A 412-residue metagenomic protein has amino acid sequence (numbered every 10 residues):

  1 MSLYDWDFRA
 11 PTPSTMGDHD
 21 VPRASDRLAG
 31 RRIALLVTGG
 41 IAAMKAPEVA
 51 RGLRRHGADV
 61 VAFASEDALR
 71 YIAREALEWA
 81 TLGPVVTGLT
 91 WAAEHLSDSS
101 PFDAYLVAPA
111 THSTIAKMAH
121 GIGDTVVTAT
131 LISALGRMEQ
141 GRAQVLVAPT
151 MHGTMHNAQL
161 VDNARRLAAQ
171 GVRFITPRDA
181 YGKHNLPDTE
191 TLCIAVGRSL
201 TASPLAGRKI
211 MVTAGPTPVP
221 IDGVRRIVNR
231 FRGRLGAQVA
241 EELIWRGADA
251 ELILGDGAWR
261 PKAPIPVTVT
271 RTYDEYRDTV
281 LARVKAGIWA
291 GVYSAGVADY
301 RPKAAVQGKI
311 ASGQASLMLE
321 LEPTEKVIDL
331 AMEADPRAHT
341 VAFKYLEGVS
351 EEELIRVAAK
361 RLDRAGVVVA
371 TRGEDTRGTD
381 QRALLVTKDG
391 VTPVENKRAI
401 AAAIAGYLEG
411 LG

Functional and structural regions predicted by a protein language model:
M1-G412: A cross-family phosphate/adenosyl-ligand binding-site feature
